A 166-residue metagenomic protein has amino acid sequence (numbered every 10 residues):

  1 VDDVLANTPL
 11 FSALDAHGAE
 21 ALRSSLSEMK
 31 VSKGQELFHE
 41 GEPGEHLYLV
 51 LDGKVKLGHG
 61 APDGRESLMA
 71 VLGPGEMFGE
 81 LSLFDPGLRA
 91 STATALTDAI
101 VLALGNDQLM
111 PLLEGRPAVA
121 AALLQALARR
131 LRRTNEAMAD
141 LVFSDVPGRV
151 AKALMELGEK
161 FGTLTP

Functional and structural regions predicted by a protein language model:
V1-K33, S82-L83, G115: Cyclic nucleotide-binding regulatory module and flanking cytosolic helices
D3, L47, M69, V101-L102: A residue-level structural signature of the nucleotidyltransferase/glycosyltransferase Rossmann-like core
A19, A70-R132: Cyclic-nucleotide recognition modules
K30, Y48-L49, T94: Well-ordered beta-strand positions
G34, E45-G58, G73-G75: Glycine- and acidic-residue-biased ligand/ion/polar-headgroup-sensing regions
L37-E42: Short phosphate-coordinating micro-motif centered on Lys-Gly-acidic
P62-S67: Short alpha-helix-to-loop micro-motif enriched in aromatics/charged/Gly
L96, E114-P166: Polybasic "coupling" helices that flank or enter modular domains
